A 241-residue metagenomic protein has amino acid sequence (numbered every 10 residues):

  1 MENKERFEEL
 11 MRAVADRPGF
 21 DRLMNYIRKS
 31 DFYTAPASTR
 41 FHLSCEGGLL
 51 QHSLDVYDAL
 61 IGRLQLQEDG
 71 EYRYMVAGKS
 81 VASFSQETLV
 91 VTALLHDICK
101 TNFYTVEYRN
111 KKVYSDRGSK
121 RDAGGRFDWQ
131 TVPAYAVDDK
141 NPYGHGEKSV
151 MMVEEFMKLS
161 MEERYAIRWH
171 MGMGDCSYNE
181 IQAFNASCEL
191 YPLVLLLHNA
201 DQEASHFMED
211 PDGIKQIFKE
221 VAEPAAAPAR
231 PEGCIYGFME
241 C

Functional and structural regions predicted by a protein language model:
M1-D122, W129: Acidic/His-rich, divalent-metal-binding segments that scaffold phosphate/diphosphate chemistry
M1-R22, A59-V76, W169, G174 (+1 more regions): Histidine-centered, transition-metal-coordinating active-site segments
I27, G124, P231-G233: Alpha-helical structural elements
C45, V76-D212, Q216: Divalent metal-dependent catalytic cores for phosphoryl transfer on phosphate-bearing substrates
